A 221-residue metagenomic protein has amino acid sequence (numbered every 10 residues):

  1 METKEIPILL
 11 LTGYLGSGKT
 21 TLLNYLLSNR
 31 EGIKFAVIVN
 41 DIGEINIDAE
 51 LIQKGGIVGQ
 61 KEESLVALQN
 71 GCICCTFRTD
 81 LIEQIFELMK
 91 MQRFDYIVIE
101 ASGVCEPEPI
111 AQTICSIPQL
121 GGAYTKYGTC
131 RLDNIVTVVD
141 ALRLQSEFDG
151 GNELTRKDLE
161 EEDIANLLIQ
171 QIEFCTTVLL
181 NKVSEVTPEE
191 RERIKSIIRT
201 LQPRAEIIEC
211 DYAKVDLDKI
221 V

Functional and structural regions predicted by a protein language model:
E2, R156-V221: C-terminal accessory "lid"/substrate-recognition subdomains
E2-N166: Nucleotide-state-sensitive switch-loop elements of NTP-binding domains
